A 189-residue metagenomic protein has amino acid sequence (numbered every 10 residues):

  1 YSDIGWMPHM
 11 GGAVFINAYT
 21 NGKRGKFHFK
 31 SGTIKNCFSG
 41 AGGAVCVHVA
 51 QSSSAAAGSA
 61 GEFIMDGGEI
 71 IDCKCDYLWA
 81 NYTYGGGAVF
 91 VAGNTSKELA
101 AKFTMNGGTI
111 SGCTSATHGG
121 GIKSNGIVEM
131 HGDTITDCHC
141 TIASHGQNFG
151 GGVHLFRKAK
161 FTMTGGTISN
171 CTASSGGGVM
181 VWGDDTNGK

Functional and structural regions predicted by a protein language model:
Y1-F38, C46-Y84, A88-T114, I122-H145 (+3 more regions): Surface-exposed loop/turn motifs in large extracellular/passenger domains
